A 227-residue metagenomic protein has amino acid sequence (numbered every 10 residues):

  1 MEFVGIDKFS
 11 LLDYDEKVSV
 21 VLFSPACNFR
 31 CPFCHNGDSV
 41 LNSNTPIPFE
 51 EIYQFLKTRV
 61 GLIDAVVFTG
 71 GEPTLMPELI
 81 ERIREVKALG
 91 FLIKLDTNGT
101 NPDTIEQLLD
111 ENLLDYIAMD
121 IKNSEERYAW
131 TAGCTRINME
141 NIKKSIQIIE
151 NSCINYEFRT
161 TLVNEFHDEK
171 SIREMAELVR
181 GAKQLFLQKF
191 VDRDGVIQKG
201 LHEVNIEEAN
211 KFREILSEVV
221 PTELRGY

Functional and structural regions predicted by a protein language model:
M1-K17: Short, charged low-complexity linear segments at domain edges
F3-D7, A26, E51-I52: SEC14/CRAL-TRIO lipid-binding/transfer domains and related phosphoinositide-recognition modules that form deep
I6, Q188-F190, L224-Y227: Conserved beta-strand termini and adjacent loop/short-helix elements that scaffold enzyme active sites in alpha/beta
Y14-F49: Canonical Radical SAM [4Fe-4S] cluster-binding loop centered on the CxxxCxxC motif and its immediate flanking residues
S19-V21, E203, V220, G226-Y227: Class I S-adenosyl-L-methionine
F23, T69-G70: A secondary-structure boundary/capping signal
Y53-A65, T74-N205: Conserved AdoMet/S-adenosylmethionine-binding subsite of the radical SAM
E208-Y227: Binuclear metal-ion centers of metallo-dependent hydrolases, dominated by the metallo-beta-lactamase
